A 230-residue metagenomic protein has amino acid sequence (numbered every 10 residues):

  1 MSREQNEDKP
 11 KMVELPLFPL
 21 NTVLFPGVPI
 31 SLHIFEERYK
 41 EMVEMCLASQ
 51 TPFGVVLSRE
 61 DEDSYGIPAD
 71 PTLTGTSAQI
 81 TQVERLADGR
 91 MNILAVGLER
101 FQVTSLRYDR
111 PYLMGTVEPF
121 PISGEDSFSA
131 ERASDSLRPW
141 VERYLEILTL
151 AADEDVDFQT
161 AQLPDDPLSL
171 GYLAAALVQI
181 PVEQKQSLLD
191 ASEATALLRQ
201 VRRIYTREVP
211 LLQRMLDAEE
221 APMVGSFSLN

Functional and structural regions predicted by a protein language model:
S2-N230: N-terminal low-complexity, acidic/polar interaction/targeting segments
